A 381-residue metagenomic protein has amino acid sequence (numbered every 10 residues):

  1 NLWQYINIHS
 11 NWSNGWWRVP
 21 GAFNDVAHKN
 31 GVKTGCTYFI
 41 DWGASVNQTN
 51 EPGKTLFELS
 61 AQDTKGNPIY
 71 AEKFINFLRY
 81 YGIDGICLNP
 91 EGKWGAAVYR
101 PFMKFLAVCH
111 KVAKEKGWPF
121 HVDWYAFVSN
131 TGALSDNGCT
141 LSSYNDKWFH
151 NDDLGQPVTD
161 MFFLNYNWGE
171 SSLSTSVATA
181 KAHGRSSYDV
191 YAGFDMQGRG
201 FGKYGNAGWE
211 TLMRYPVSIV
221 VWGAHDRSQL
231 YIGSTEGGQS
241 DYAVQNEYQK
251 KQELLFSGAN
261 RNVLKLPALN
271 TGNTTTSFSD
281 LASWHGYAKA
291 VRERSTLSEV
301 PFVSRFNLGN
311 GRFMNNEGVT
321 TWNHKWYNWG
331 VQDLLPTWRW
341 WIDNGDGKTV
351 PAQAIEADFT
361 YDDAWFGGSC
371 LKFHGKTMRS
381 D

Functional and structural regions predicted by a protein language model:
N1-T175: Chitinase-like catalytic core of GlcNAc-active glycosidases
S13-G21, A96-V98, G198-K203, E210-S218 (+1 more regions): Generic structural signal for short, solvent-exposed loop/turn connectors between secondary structure elements
D25, D41, D63, D84 (+15 more regions): Acidic-enriched, low-complexity/disordered segments with a strong bias for Aspartate over Glutamate
T34-T37, T49, T55, T64 (+14 more regions): Residue-identity detector for threonine
V122-Y248: Surface-exposed substrate-engagement region within the catalytic domains of secreted or surface-exposed extracellular
V190, F194-T349: Substrate-binding cleft of secreted/luminal carbohydrate-active enzymes
G347-S380: Short carbohydrate-recognition loop motifs
